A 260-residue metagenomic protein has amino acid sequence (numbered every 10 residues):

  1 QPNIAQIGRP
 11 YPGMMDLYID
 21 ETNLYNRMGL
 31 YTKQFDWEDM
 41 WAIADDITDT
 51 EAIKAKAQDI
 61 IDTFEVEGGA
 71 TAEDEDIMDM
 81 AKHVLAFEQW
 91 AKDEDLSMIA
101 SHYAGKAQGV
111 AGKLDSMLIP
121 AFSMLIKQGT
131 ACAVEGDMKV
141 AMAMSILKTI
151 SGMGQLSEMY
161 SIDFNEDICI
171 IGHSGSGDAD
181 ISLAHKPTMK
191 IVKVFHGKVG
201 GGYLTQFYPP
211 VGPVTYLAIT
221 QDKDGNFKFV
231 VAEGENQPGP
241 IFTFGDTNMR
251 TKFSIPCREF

Functional and structural regions predicted by a protein language model:
Q1-G112: A charged, amphipathic alpha-helical module
N23, R27-Y31, D79-F260: Anaerobic metallocofactor- and corrinoid-dependent redox/one-carbon enzyme cores, especially those from methanogenesis
